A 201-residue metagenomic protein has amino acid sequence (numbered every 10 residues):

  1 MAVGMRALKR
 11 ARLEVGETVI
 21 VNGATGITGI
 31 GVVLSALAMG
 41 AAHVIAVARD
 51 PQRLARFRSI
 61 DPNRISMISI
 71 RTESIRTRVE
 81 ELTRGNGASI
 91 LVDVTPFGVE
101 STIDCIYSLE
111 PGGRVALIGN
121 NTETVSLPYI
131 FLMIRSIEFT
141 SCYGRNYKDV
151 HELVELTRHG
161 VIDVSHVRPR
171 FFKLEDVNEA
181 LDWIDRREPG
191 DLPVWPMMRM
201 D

Functional and structural regions predicted by a protein language model:
M1-G4, R76, A88, T102 (+2 more regions): A general structural signal for well-ordered alpha-helical segments in protein cores
M1-T72: Mid-domain Rossmann-like dinucleotide-binding core that forms the NAD(H)/NADP(H) cofactor-binding site
A11-L13, D61, T83, S108-E110 (+1 more regions): A generic alpha-to-beta junction signature in SAM-dependent methyltransferases
A41, R58-S59, N63, G98-H159 (+2 more regions): Glycine-rich phosphate-binding loop and adjacent beta-alpha segment of Rossmann(oid) nucleotide-cofactor-binding
D61-N63, G85, I90, A116 (+3 more regions): C-terminal capping/lid region of NAD(P)-dependent oxidoreductase domains
I75-G85: Short amphipathic alpha-helix with an adjacent loop that forms part of the alpha/beta core around
V92-V94: Short, well-ordered coil/turn residues at beta-beta hairpins and beta-strand->alpha-helix junctions within
